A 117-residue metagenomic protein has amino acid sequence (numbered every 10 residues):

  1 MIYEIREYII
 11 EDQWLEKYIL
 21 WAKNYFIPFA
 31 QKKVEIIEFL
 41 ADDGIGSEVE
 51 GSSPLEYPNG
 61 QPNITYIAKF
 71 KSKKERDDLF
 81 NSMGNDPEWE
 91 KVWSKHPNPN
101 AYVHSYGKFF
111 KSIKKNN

Functional and structural regions predicted by a protein language model:
I2-I9, G46-G84: Short, well-ordered beta-strand segments in beta-rich or mixed alpha/beta enzyme and ligand-binding folds
I9-D42, D77-P99: Extended intrinsically disordered, low-complexity coil regions enriched in Ser, Thr, Gly, Ala and often Pro
E11-Q13, K71-K73, S112-K115: Generic structural motif
I27-A30, K71, F110-K111: Compositionally biased, low-structure terminal segments
V34-P62, E88-N117: Glycine-rich beta-strand-turn "strand-cap" elements at beta-sheet edges
